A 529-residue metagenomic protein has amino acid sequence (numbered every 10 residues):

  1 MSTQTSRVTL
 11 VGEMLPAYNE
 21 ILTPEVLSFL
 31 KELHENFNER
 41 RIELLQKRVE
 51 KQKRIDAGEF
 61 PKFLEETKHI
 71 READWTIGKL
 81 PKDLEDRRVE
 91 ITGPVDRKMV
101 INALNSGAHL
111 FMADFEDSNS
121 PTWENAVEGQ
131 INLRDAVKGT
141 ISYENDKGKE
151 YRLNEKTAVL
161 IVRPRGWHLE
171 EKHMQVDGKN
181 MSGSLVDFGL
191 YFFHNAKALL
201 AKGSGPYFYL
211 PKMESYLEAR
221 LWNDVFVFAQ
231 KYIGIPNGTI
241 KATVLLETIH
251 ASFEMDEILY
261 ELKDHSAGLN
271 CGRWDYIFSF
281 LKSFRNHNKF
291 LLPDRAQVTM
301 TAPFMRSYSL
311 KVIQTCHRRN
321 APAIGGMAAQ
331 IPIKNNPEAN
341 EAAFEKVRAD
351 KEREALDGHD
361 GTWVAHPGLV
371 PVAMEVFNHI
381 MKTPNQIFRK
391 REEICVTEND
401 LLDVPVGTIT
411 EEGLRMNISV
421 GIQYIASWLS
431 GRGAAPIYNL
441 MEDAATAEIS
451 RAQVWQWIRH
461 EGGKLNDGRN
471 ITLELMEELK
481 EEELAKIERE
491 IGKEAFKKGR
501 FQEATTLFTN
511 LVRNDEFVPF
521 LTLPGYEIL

Functional and structural regions predicted by a protein language model:
S2-L529: Expand to "…catalyze enediolate/carbanion chemistry for C-C bond making/breaking, isomerization, decarboxylation
